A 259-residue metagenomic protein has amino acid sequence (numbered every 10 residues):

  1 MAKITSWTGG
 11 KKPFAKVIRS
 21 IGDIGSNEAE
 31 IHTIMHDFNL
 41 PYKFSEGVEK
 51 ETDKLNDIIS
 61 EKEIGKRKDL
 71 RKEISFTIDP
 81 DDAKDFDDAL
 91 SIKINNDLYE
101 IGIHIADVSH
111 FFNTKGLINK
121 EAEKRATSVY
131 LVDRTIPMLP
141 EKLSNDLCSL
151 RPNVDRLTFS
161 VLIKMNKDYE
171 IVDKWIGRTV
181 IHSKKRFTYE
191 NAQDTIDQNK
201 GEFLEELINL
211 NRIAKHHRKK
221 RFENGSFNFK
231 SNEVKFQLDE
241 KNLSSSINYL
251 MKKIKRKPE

Functional and structural regions predicted by a protein language model:
M1-G102, S109-V154, N242: Charge-lined substrate channels and their catalytic hotspots, especially those that engage the 3′ end of RNA
K3, I18-R19, I196-K200, S245-I254: Short hinge/gating elements
V17, I78, A106-V108, D168 (+2 more regions): Structured aminoacyl-transfer and RNA-binding surfaces used for tRNA recognition/handling in the translation apparatus
I94-N96, M165-E170, L238-N242: Short acidic-glycine loop/turn motifs at beta-strand connectors
V129-E223: Conserved catalytic alpha/beta cores of large enzymes that bind or transform nucleotide phosphates and polynucleotides
N211-H216, K252-E259: Conserved pre-motif C helix in the palm subdomain of viral-like polymerases
R221-S246: Core structural elements
